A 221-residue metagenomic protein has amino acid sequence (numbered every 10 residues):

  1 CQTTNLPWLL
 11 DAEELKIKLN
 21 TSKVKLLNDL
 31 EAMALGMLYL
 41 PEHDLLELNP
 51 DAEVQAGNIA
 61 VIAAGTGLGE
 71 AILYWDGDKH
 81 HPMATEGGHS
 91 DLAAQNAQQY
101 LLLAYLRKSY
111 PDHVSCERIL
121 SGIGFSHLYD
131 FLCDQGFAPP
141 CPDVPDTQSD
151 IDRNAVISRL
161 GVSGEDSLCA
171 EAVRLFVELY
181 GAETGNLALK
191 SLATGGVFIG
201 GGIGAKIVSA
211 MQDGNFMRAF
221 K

Functional and structural regions predicted by a protein language model:
C1-N58, E86-Q99, N215-K221: Glycine-rich phosphate-binding loop and adjoining helix at the ATP-binding site of ATP-dependent phosphoryl-transfer
P7, Y74, I203: A broadly conserved detector of short glycine/acidic/proline-rich loop/turn motifs that flank catalytic sites and bind
I17, L101-K221: ATP-binding/phosphotransfer module of carbohydrate and carboxylate kinases, centering on a glycine-rich
K25, I59-A63, G196-F198: Short glycine-aspartate micro-motif
L30, A60, G67-F137: Glycine-rich phosphate-binding loop plus the immediately following alpha-helix
A32-L35, G69, G204-I207: Short, active-site-adjacent cap segments at secondary-structure transitions
G36-Y39, I72-D76, S209-M211: Short acidic, glycine/serine/threonine-rich loops at helix termini
Q55-G57, A64-T66, S191: Short, basic and Ser/Thr-rich N-terminal targeting/leader segments
